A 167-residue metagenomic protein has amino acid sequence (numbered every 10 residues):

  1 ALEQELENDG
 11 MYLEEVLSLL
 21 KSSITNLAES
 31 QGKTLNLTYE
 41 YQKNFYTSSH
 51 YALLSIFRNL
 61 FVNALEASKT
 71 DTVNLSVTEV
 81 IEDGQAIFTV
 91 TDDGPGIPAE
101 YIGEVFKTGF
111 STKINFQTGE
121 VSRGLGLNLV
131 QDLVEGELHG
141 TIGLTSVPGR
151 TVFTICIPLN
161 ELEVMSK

Functional and structural regions predicted by a protein language model:
D9-N26: Short beta-to-alpha transition helix within the HATPase_c
E15, Y51-N59: Conserved alpha-helix in the HATPase_c
T34-N44: Conserved catalytic submotifs in the C-terminal HATPase_c
N63-L65: Short helix-loop "hinge" at the ATP-lid/N-box region of the Bergerat-fold HATPase_c
N74-G84: Short beta-strand/loop element within the Bergerat-fold HATPase_c
D92: Acidic ATP/Mg2+-coordinating residue in the GHKL
I97-G109: Short conserved segment of the HATPase_c
L129-H139: Conserved glycine-/histidine-rich ATP-lid loop and adjacent helix of the Bergerat-fold HATPase_c
